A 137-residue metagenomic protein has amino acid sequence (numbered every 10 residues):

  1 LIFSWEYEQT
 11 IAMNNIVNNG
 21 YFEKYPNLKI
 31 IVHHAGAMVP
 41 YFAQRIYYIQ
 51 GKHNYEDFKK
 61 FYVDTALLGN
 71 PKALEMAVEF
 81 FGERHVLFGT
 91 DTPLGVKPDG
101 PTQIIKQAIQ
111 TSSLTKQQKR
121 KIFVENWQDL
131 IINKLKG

Functional and structural regions predicted by a protein language model:
L1-L87: Catalytic pocket-lining loop regions of alpha/beta-barrel enzymes, especially the amidohydrolase/enolase/GH5 lineages
L28, K72-L87, P93-G137: Mid-to-C-terminal alpha-helical segments outside catalytic/metal-binding sites
